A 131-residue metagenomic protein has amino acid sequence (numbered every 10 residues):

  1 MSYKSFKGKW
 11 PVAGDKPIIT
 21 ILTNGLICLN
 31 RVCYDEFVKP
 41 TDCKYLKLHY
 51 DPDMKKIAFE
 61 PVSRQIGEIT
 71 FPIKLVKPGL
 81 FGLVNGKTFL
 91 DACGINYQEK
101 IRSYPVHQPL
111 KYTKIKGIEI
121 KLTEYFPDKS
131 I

Functional and structural regions predicted by a protein language model:
M1-V32, E36-I131: Long, contiguous, secondary-structure-rich segments that constitute the structural scaffold of globular domains
